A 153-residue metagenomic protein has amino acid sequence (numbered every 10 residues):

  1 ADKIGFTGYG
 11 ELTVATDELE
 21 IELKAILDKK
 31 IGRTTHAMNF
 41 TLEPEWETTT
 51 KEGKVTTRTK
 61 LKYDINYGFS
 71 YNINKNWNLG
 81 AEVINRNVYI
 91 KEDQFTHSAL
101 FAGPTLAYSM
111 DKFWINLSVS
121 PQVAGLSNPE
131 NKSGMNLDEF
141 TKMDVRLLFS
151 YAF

Functional and structural regions predicted by a protein language model:
A1-I4, R33-M38, N76-L79, K112-L117: Repeated loop/turn-to-beta-strand initiation elements of outer-membrane beta-barrel proteins
A1-L19: Hydrophobic alpha-helical segments and helix pairs
F6, I21-A25, L61-Y67, L100-P104 (+1 more regions): Hydrophobic, lipid-facing positions within transmembrane beta-strands of outer-membrane proteins
F6-L12, A25, M38-P44, A81-N85 (+1 more regions): Transmembrane beta-barrel strands of outer-membrane/channel proteins
L12, K29, Y71, A107-M110 (+2 more regions): Residue-level signature of outer-membrane beta-barrel architecture
V14-E18, R33-T35, P44-T50, N87-D93 (+1 more regions): Gram-negative outer-membrane beta-barrel proteins
A15-L19, D28, K54-L61, D93-A99 (+1 more regions): Replace "Gram-negative outer membrane beta-barrel proteins" with "bacterial and organellar outer membrane beta-barrel
L106-W114, E139-F153: Outer-membrane beta-barrel "beta-signal"
